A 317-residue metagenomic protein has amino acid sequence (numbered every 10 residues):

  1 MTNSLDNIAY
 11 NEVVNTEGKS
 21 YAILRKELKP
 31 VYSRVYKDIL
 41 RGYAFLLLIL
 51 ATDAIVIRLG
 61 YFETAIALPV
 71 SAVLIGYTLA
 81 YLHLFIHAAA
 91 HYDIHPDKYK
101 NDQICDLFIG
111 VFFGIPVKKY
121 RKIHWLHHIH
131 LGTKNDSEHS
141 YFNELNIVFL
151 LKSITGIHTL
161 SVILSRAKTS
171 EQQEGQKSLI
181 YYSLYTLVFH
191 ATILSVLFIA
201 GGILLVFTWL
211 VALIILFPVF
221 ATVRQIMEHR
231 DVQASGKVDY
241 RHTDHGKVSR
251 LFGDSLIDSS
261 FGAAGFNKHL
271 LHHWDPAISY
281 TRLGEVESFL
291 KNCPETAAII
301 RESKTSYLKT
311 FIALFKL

Functional and structural regions predicted by a protein language model:
M1-T78, G110-V211, Y280-L317: Non-catalytic, topology-defining segments of multipass membrane proteins
L47, Y92-D93, K98, T133 (+5 more regions): Hydrophobic positions within alpha-helical membrane elements
L74-T78, F112, D258, G262-A263 (+1 more regions): Residue-level hotspots within pore-lining transmembrane alpha-helices of multi-pass secondary transporters
G76-I86, P116-K119, T159, W209-V238: Transmembrane alpha-helical segments that form the membrane-embedded catalytic/substrate-channel core of multi-pass
L82-H91, Y120-G132, Q225-Q233, G262-I278: Histidine-centered catalytic micro-motifs
L84-I104: Aspartate-rich (DDxxD/NDxxD/DxxxD) Mg2+/diphosphate-binding motifs and their adjoining helix-loop segments
H95, Y99-K100, R121-I129, S153-I163 (+2 more regions): Juxtamembrane/interfacial segments around transmembrane helices
L107-G110, H242-S260: Cytosolic juxtamembrane regulatory segments of multi-pass membrane proteins
